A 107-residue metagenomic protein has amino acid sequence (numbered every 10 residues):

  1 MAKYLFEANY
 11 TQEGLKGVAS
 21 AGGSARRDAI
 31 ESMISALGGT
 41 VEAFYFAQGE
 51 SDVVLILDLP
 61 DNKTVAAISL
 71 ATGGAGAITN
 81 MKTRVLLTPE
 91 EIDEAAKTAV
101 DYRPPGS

Functional and structural regions predicted by a protein language model:
M1-S107: A compositional/biophysical signature of low hydrophobicity enriched in polar/charged and small residues
